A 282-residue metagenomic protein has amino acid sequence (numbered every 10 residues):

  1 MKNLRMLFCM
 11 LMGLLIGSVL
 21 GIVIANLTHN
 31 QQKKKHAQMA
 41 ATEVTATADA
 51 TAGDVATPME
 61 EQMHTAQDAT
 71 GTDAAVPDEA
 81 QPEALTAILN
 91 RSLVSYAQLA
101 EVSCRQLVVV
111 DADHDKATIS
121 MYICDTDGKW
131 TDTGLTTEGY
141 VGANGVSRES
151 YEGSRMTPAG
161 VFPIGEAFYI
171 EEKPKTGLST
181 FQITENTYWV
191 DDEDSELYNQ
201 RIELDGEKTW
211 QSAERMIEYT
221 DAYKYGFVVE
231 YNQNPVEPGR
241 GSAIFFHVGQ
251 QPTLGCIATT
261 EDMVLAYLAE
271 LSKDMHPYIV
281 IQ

Functional and structural regions predicted by a protein language model:
M1-G13: N-terminal Sec-pathway targeting helices
C9, Q38-M39, D205: General helical structural elements
L15-N26: Hydrophobic alpha-helical membrane-insertion segments, chiefly the h-region of N-terminal signal peptides
L27-Y96: N-terminal, intrinsically disordered, polar/charged segments of Gram-positive cell-envelope systems that serve as
A46, E79-T253, V264-M275: Cell wall/extracellular polymer interaction/catalysis modules
G255-T259: Extended catalytic/binding region for NAD+/ADP-ribose chemistry, centered on the ART fold
M275-Q282: Low-complexity, Gly/Ser/Thr/Pro-rich intrinsically disordered linker/tail segments
